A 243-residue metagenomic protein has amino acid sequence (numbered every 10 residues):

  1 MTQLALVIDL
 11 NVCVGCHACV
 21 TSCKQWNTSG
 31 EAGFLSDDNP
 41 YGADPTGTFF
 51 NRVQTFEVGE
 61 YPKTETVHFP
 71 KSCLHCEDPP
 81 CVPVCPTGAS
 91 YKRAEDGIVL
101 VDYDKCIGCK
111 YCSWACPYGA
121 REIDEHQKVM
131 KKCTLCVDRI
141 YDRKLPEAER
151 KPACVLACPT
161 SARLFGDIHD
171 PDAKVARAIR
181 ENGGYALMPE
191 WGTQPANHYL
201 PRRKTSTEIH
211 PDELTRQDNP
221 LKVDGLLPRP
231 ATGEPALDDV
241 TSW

Functional and structural regions predicted by a protein language model:
M1-W243: Non-ligating segments of multi-cofactor redox enzymes
